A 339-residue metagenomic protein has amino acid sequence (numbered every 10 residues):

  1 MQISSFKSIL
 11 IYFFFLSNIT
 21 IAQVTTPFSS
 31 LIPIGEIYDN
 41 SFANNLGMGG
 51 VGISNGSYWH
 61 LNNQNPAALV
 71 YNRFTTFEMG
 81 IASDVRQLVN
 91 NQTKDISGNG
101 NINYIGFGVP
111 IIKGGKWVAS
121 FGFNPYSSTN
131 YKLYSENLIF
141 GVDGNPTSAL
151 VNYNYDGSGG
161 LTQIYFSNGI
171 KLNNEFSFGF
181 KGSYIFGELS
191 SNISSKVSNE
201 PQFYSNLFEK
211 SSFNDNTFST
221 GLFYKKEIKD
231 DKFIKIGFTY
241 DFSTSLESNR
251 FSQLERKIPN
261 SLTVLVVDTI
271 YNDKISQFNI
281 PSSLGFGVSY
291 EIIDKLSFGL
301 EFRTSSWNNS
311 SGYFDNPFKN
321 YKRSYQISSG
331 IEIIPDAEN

Functional and structural regions predicted by a protein language model:
M1-P27, F121: Bacterial Sec-dependent N-terminal signal peptides
Q23-N339: Subset of outer-membrane beta-barrel
